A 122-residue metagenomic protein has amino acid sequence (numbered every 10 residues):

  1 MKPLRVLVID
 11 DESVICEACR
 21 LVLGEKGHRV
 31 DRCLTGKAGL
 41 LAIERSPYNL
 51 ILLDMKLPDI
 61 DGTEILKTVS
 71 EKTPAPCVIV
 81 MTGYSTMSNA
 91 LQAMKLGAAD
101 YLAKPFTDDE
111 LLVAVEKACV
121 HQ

Functional and structural regions predicted by a protein language model:
L4, L34-A38, D61-E64, T82: Acidic catalytic/metal-coordinating carboxylates
D10, D54, T82: Active-site residues of response regulator receiver
C16, P58, T86, K104: The feature encodes the CheY-like receiver
G27-L34, A42: Short hydrophobic/Thr-rich beta-strand motif most characteristic of the beta2 strand and flanking loop of CheY-like
L41, T63-A75, Q92: Short amphipathic alpha-helix used as the core "switch/output" element in two-component signaling
S88, F106-E116: C-terminal output helix
